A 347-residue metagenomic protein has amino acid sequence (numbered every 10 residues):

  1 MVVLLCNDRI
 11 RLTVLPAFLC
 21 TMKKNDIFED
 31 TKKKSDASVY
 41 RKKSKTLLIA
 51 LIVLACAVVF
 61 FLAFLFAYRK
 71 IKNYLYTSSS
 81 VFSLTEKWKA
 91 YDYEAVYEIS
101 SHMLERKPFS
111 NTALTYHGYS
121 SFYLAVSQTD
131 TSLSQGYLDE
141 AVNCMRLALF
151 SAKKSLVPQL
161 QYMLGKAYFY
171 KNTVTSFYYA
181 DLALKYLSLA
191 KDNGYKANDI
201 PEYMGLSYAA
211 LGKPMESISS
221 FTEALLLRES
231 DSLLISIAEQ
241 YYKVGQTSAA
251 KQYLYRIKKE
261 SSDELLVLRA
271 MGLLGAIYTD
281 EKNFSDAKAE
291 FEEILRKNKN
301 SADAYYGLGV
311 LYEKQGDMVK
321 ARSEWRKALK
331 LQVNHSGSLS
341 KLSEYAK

Functional and structural regions predicted by a protein language model:
C20-A148, A152-Q159: N-terminal leader/linker segments that initiate helical-solenoid repeat arrays
Y76-T77, N111-T112, S155-P158, A197-D199 (+4 more regions): Helix-start (N-cap) detector for alpha-helical repeat units in TPR-like alpha-solenoids, especially tetratricopeptide
T85, Y119, Y123-V126, K166 (+6 more regions): Residue-level recognition of tetratricopeptide repeat
Y123, Y170, A210, K243-V244 (+4 more regions): Register position in tetratricopeptide repeats
K166, S236-S248, Q252-R296: Alpha-helical adaptor scaffolds
